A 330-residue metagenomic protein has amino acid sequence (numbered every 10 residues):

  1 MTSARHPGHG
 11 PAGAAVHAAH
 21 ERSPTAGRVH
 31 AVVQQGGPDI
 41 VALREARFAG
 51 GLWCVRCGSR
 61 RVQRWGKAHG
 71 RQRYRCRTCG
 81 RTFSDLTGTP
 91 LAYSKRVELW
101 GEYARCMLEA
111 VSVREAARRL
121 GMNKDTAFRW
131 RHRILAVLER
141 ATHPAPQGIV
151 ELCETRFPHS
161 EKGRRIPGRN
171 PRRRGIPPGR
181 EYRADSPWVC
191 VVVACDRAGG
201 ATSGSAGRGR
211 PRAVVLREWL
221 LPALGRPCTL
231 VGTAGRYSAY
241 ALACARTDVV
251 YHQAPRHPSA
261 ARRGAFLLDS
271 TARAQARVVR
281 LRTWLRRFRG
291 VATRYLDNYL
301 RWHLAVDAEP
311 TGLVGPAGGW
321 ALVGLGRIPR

Functional and structural regions predicted by a protein language model:
M1-R330: Residue-level recognition of single "structural anchor" positions that define or cap local secondary structure
